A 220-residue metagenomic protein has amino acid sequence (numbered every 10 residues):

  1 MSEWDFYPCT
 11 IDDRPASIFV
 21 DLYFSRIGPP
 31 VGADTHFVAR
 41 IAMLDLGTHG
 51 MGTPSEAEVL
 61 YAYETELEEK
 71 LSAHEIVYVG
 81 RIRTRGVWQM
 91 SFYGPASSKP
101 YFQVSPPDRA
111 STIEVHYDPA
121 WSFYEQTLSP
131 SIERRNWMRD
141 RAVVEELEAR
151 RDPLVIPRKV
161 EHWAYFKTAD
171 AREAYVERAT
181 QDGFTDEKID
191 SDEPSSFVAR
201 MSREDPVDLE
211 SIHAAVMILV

Functional and structural regions predicted by a protein language model:
M1-V220: Long, contiguous binding/interaction regions
